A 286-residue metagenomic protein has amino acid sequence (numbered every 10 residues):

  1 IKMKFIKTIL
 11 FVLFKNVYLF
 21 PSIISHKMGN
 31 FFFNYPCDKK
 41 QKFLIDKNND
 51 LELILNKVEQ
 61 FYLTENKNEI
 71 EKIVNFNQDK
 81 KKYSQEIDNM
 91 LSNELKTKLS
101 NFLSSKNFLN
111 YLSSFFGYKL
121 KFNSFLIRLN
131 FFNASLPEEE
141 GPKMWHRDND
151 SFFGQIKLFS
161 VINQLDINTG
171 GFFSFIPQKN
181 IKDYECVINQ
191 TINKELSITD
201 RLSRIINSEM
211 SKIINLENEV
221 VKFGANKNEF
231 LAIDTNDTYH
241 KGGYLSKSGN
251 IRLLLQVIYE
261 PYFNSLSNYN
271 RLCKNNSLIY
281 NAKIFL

Functional and structural regions predicted by a protein language model:
K4-K143: Non-heme Fe(II)-dependent double-stranded beta-helix
N30, E229-L286: Non-heme Fe(II)/2-oxoglutarate
S124, E138-K143, Q155, N168-P177 (+2 more regions): A short secondary-structure junction signal
S124, F153-F159, G170, V220-K222 (+1 more regions): Extracellular structured ligand-interaction cores
L129-F131, R147, S160-Q164, P177: Short, structured patches in soluble enzyme cores that scaffold and shape functional sites
P142-D150, T238-G242: Histidine-centered catalytic micro-motifs
D150-I167, I258-P261: Short, conserved beta-strand element in jelly-roll/cupin
N168-T238: Double-stranded beta-helix
